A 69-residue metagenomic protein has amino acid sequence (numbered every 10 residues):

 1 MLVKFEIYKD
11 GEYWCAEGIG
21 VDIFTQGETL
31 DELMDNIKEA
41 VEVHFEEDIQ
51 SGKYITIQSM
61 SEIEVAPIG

Functional and structural regions predicted by a protein language model:
M1, I19-V21: Generic structural signal for short, solvent-exposed loop/turn connectors between secondary structure elements
M1-E6, E32-G69: Short, charged, surface-exposed hinge/linker loops at domain edges that act as mobile lids or interdomain connectors
Y8-E17: Short aromatic-glycine-(Arg/Gly/Cys) micro-motifs in beta-strand/loop hairpins
E17, Q26, H44: Residues that scaffold the ATP/ADP-binding catalytic core of kinase and kinase-like folds
G18-I19, Q50: Residue-level signal for pocket-adjacent positions within structured domains
V21-D31: A short, exposed loop/beta-hairpin motif centered on an aromatic-Gly-Thr core
